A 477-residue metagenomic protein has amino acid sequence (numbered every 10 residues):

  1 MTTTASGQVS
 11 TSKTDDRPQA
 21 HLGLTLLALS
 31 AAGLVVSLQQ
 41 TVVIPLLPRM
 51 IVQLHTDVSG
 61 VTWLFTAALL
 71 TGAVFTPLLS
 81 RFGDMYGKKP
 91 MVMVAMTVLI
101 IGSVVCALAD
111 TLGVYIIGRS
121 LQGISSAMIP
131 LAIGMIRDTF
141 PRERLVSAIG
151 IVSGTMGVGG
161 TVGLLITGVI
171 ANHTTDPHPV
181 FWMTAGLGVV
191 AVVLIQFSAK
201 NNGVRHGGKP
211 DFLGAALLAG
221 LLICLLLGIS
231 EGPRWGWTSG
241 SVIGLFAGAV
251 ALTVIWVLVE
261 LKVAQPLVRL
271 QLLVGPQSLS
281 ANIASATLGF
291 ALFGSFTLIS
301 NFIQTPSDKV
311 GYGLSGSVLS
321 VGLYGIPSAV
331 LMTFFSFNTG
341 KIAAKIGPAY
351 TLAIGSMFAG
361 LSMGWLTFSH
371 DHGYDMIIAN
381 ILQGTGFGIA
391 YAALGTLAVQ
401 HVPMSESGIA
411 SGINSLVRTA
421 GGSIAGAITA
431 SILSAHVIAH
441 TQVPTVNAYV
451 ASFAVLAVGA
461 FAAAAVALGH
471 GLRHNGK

Functional and structural regions predicted by a protein language model:
M1-L38, V52: Cytosolic juxtamembrane N-terminal segment immediately preceding the first transmembrane helix of multi-pass
L22-L38, V43-L47, T56-V58, L64 (+5 more regions): 12-transmembrane solute porter fold
R49, P77-R81, M85, V169 (+1 more regions): Membrane-interface helix termini in secondary transporters
Q53-H55, G87, L108-G113, P141 (+3 more regions): Helix-breaking motifs and short loop linkers at transmembrane-helix boundaries and internal kinks in secondary membrane
T66-L79, P130-I133, I326-N338: Central cavity-lining transmembrane alpha-helices of secondary-active solute carriers, predominantly the Major
A73-D110: Conserved MFS/SLC helix-loop-helix module at the cytosolic interface between two early adjacent transmembrane helices
V98-V105, G113-L121, Y374-L382: Paired small-residue
N172-S285, G289-A291, F296, Y324 (+3 more regions): Hydrophobic transmembrane-helix bundles of small-molecule transporters
